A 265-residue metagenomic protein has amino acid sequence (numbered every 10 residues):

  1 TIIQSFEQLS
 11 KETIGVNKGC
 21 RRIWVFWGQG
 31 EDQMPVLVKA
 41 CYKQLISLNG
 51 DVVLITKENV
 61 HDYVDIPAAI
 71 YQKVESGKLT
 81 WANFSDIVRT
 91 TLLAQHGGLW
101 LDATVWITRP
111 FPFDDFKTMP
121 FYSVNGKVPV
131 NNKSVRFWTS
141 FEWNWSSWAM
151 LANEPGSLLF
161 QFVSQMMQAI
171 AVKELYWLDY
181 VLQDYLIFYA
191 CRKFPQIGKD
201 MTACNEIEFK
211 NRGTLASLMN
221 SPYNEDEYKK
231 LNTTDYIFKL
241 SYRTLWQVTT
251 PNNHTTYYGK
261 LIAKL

Functional and structural regions predicted by a protein language model:
T1-S85, A103-L265: Glycosyltransferase-associated regions of secretory-pathway enzymes, highlighting luminal stem/catalytic domains
I87-H96: Small-residue hinge/turn detector
H96, L101-A103: Active-site acidic Asp-centered loop
